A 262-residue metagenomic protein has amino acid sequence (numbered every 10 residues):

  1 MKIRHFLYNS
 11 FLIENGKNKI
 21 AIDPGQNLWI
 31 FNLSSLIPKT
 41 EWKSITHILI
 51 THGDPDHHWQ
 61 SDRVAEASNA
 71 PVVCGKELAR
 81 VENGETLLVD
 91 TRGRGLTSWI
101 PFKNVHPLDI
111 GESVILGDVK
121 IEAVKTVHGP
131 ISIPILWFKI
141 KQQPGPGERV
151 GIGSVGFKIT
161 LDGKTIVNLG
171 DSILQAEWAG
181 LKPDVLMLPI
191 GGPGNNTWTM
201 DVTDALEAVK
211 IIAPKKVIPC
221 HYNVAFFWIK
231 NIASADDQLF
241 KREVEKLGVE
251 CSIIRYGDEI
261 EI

Functional and structural regions predicted by a protein language model:
M1, E14-I20, S113-E122, T160-I166 (+1 more regions): Beta-strand-turn-beta hairpins that frame and shape the catalytic cleft of phosphate-ester-processing enzymes
M1, I110, I140-E148: Short, P/G- and charge-enriched loop/turn segments at secondary-structure junctions
K2-H5, L28-S34, F102-L108, I166-D171 (+1 more regions): Short gly/ser/thr-rich secondary-structure transition/capping motifs
L12-D54, W59-E66, E77-G93, P130-P144 (+1 more regions): Pre-active-site segment of Zn-dependent metallo-hydrolases
A21-G25, I45-D54, V73-K76, V167-G170 (+3 more regions): Active-site neighborhood of phospho(di)ester-bond hydrolases with catalytic His/Asp-centered motifs
D54, L78, G111, V127 (+3 more regions): Catalytic metal-binding/acid-base residues of hydrolase active sites
P71, G84-V114, A179, G194 (+1 more regions): Binuclear metal-ion centers of metallo-dependent hydrolases, dominated by the metallo-beta-lactamase
P144-K210: Active-site-proximal loop/helix segments of hydrolase catalytic cores
